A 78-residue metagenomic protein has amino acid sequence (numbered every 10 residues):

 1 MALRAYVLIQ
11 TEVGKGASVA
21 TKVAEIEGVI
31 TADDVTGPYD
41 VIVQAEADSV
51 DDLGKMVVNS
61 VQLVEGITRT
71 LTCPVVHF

Functional and structural regions predicted by a protein language model:
M1-F78: A compositional/biophysical signature of low hydrophobicity enriched in polar/charged and small residues
